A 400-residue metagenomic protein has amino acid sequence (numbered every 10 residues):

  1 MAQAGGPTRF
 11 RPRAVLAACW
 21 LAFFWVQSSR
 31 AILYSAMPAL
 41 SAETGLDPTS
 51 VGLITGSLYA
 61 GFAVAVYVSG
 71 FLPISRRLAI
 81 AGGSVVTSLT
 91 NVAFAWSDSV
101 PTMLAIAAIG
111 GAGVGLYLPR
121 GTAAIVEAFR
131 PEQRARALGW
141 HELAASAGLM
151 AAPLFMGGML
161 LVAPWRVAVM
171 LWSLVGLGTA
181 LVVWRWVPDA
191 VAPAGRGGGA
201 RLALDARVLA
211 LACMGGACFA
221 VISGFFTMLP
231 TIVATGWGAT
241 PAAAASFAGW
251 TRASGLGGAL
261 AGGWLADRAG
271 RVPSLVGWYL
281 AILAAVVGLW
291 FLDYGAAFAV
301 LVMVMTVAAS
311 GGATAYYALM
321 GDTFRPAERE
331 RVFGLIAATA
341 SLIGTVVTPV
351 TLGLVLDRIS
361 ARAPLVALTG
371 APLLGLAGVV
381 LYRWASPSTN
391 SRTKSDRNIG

Functional and structural regions predicted by a protein language model:
Y34, V208-G249, A253-L256: Extracytoplasmic gate region of multi-pass secondary transporters
V64-W96: Conserved MFS/SLC helix-loop-helix module at the cytosolic interface between two early adjacent transmembrane helices
A65-R76, A259-G270, L356: Helix-to-loop junctions at the C-terminal end of transmembrane segments in multipass secondary transporters
V86-D98, A281-D293: C-terminal ends and interior cores of transmembrane alpha-helices in multi-pass membrane transporters/permeases
I106-A144: Cytoplasmic helix-loop-helix junction between adjacent transmembrane helices in 12-TM secondary transporters
H141-W184: Helix-loop-helix hairpin linking two adjacent transmembrane segments in secondary transporters
L174-P193, G378-R383: C-terminal membrane-cytosol helix-exit motif in multi-pass small-molecule transporters
A327-R358: A late C-terminal transmembrane helix in Major Facilitator Superfamily
